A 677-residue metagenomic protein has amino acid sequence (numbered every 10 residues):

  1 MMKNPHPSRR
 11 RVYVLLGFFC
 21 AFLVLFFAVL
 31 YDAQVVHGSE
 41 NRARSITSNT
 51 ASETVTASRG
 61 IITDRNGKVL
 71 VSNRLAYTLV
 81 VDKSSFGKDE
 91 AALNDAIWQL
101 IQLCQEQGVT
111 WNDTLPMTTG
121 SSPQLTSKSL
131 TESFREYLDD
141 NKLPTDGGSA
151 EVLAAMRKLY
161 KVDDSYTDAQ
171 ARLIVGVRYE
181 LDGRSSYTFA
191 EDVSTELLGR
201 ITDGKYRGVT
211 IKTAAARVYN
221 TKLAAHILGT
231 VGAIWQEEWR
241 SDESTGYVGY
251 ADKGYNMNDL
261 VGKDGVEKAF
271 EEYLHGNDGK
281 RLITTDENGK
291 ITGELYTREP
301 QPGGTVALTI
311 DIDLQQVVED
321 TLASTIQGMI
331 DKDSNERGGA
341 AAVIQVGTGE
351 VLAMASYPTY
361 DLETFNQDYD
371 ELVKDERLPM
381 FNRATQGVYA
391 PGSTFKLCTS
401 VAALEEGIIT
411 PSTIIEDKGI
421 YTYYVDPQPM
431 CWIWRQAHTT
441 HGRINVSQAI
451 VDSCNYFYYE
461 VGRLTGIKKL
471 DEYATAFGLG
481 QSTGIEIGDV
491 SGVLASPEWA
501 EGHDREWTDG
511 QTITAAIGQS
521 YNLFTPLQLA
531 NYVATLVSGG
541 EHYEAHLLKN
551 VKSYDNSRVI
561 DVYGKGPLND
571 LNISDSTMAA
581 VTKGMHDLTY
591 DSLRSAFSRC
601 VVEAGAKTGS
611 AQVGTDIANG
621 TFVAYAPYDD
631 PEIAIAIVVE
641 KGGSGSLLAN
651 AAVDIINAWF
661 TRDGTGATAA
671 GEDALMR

Functional and structural regions predicted by a protein language model:
M1-L274, D278-E299, K332, G339-A340: Membrane-proximal periplasmic segments of bacterial cell-envelope enzymes, especially penicillin-binding proteins
R59, K205, T321-T348, S356 (+1 more regions): Flexible, solvent-exposed loop/hinge segments and secondary-structure transition points
V71, Y77, T285-Q301, I310 (+3 more regions): Beta-lactam-recognizing serine transpeptidase/beta-lactamase-like catalytic domain environment
A91-W98, Q102, T195, G199 (+19 more regions): Solvent-exposed, polar/charged alpha-helical surfaces in well-ordered, non-transmembrane soluble domains, broadly
S186, I291-G339: Conserved, well-ordered alpha-helix/loop/beta-strand core segments that scaffold catalytic motifs
V537, T589, V653-G664: Short amphipathic alpha-helical signal-transduction/dimerization elements
D663-R677: Gram-negative outer-membrane assembly/targeting C-terminal domains
